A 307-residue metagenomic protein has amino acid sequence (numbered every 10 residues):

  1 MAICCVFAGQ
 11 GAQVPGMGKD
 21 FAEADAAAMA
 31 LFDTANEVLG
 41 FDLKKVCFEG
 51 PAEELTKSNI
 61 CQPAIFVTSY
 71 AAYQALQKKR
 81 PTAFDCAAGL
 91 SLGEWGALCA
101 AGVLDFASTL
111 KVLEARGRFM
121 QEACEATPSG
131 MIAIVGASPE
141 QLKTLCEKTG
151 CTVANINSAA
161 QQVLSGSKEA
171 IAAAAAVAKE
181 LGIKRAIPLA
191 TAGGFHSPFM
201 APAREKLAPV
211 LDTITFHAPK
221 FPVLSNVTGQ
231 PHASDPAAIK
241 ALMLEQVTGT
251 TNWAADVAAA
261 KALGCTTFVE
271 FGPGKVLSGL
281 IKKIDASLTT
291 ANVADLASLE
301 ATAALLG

Functional and structural regions predicted by a protein language model:
M1-Q141, L189, T267-A297, A301: FabD-like malonyl-/acyl-CoA
Q10-A12, L39, A101-V247: Alpha/beta catalytic cores of group-transfer enzymes, especially the acyltransferase/condensing modules of polyketide
C61-P63, G194-F195, T250: Glycine-rich phosphate/pyrophosphate-binding beta-alpha loops
Q77, K179, K261-G264: Non-catalytic positions within long, well-ordered alpha-helices that form the structural scaffold/packing of enzyme
S91, T215, G264: Conserved functional loop/turn residues at catalytic and ligand-binding sites
A208-L211, Q230, S234-T251, F268 (+3 more regions): Non-catalytic peripheral regions of patatin-like phospholipases
T248-C265: A short, acidic, amphipathic alpha-helical segment used as a generic capping/interface helix at domain edges
